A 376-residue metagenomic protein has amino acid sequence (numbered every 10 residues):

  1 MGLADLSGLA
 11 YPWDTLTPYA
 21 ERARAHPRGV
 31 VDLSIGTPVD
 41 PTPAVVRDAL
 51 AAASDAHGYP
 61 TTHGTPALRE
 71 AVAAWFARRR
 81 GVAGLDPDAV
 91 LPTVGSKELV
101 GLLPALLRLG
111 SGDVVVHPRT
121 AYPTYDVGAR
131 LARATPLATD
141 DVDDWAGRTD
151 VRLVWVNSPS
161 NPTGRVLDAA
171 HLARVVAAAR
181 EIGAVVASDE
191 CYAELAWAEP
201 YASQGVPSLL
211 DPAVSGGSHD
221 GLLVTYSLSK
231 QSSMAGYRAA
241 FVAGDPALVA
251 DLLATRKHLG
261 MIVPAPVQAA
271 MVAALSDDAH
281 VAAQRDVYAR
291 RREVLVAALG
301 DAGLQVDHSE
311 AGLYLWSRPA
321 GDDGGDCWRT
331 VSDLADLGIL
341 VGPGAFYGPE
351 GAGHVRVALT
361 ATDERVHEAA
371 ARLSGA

Functional and structural regions predicted by a protein language model:
G2-K97, A274-L275, A282: N-terminal small-domain helix-loop-helix segment of the aminotransferase-like
A23-H26, A132, E181-I182, A302: Helix C-cap/helix->beta junction micro-motif
A56-A178, E194-G216: Conserved core of the PLP fold type I
E181-A184, H219-D220: A short helix->loop->beta-strand "cap" motif at the edges of active sites that frequently abuts
V214-A289, A376: Conserved core segment of the aminotransferase class I/II
Q268, V272, Y288-V296, V306-P319 (+1 more regions): Conserved glycine-rich beta-strand-loop-beta hairpin in the small C-terminal domain of fold type I
G325-D326, D336-G342, Y347-A376: PLP-dependent enzyme catalytic core of the Aspartate aminotransferase-like
